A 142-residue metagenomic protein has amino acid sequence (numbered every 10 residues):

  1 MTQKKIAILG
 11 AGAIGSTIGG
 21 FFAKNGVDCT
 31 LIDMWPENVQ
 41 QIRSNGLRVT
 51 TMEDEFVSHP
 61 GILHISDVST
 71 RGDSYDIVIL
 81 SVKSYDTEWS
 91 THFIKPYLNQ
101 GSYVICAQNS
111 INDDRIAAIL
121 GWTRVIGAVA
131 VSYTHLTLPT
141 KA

Functional and structural regions predicted by a protein language model:
M1-T51: NAD(P)+-binding Rossmann beta1-loop-alpha1 motif at the extreme N-terminus of oxidoreductases
M34-S74: Conserved N-terminal Rossmann-fold NAD(P) cofactor-binding segment
P60-P96: Rossmann-like NAD(P)-binding element
K95-Q100, I119-L120: Short, conserved loop/helix-junction motifs that constitute active-site signature segments in enzyme catalytic cores
L98-S110: ADP-ribose/adenylate-binding Rossmann-like module
S110-I126: Rossmann-fold NAD(P)-binding glycine/threonine-rich loop
H135-A142: Single conserved hydrophobic/aromatic residue that forms the stacking wall/gate of nucleotide- or nucleobase-binding
